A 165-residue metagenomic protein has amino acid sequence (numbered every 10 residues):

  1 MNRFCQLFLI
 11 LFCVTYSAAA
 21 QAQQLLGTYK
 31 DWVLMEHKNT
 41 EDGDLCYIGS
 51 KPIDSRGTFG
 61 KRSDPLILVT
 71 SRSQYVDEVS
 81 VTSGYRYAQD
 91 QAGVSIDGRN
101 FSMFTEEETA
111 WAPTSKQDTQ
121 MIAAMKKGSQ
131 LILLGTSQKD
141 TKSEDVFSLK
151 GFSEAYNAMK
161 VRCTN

Functional and structural regions predicted by a protein language model:
N2-I10: Sec-dependent signal peptide recognition, specifically the positively charged N-region followed immediately by
L9-C13, E78-V81: Short hydrophobic interaction/assembly module
T15-S17: N-terminal signal peptide c-region/cleavage motif recognized by signal peptidases
Q21-N165: A generic "folded-domain core" signal
